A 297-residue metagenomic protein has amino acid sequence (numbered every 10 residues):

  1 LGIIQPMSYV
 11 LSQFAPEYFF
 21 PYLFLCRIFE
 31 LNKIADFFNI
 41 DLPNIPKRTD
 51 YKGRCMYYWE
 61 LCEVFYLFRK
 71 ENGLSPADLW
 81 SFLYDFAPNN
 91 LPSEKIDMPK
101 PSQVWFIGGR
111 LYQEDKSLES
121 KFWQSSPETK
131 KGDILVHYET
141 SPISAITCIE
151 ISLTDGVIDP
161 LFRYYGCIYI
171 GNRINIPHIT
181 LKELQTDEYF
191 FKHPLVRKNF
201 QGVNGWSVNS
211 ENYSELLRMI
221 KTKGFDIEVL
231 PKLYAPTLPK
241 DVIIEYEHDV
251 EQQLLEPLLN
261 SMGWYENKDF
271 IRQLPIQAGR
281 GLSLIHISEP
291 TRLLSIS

Functional and structural regions predicted by a protein language model:
L1, P21-Q103, L217-F225: C-terminal accessory module of base-excision DNA glycosylases/AP lyases that mediates lesion recognition and DNA
G2-Q13: Helix-hairpin-helix
Y84-K131, T140-I143, I176, L195 (+2 more regions): Compositionally biased, charged N-terminal/linker segments
S93-S102, F225-D249: Solvent-exposed, charged helical/coil patches that constitute nucleic-acid or partner-interaction surfaces
G109, A235-P275: Acidic-basic catalytic patches of nuclease active cores, encompassing PD-(D/E)XK and other metal-cofactor nuclease
T147, I151-S210: Aromatic- and Lys/Arg-enriched surface recognition patch
I285-I296: Single conserved hydrophobic/aromatic residue that forms the stacking wall/gate of nucleotide- or nucleobase-binding
